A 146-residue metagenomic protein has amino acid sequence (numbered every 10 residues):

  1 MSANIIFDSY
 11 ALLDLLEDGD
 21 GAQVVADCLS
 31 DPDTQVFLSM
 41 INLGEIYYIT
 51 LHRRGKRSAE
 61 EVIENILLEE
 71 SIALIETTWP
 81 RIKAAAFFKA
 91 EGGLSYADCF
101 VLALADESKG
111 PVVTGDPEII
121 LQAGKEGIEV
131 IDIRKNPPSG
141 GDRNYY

Functional and structural regions predicted by a protein language model:
M1-L38, L51-E61, G140-D142: Short, well-structured N-terminal submotif of metal-dependent ribonuclease cores
S2, L102-Y146: Acidic, PIN/NYN-like endoribonuclease modules and their adjacent C-terminal/linker elements
I5, Q35-F37, E70-A73, P111: Short loop->beta-strand "edge-of-pocket" segments that line small-molecule binding or catalytic clefts across diverse
L13, G44, I120: Nucleotide phosphate-binding site architecture
E45-I75, P80: Active-site-proximal, substrate-binding regions of enzyme catalytic domains and RNA-binding/basic surfaces
R53-R57, G92, V130-D132: Short, hinge-like loop/turn segments at secondary-structure boundaries
I72-E118: Active-site neighborhoods of divalent-metal-dependent phosphate/nucleic-acid chemistry enzymes
